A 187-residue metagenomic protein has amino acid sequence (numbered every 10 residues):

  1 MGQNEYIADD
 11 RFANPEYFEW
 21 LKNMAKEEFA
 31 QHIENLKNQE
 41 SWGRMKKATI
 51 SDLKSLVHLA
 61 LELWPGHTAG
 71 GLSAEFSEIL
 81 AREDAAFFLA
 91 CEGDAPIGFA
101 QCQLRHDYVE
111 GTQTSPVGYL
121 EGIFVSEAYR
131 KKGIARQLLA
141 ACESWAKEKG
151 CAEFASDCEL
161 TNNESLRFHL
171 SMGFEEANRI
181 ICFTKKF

Functional and structural regions predicted by a protein language model:
R44-L56: A short beta-loop-alpha structural element at the N-terminal edge of CoA-dependent acyl/N-acetyltransferase catalytic
V57-G71: Helix-loop element at the rim of GNAT/NAT acetyltransferase active sites that forms part of the acceptor-substrate
T68-C91, Q101: Active-site rim helix/loop that mediates acceptor-substrate recognition in acyltransferases
L89, A95-L104, Y119, F124: Conserved beta-strand in the GNAT
Q113-E127, I181-C182: Conserved acetyl-CoA binding element of GNAT-fold acetyltransferases
V125, K131-S144, R167-S171: Conserved acetyl-CoA-binding loop-helix of GNAT-fold acetyltransferases
L139, A146-C158: Conserved GNAT acetyl-CoA-binding A-motif
A155-S165, T184: Conserved beta-strand-loop-alpha-helix junction that forms the acyl-donor binding cleft
